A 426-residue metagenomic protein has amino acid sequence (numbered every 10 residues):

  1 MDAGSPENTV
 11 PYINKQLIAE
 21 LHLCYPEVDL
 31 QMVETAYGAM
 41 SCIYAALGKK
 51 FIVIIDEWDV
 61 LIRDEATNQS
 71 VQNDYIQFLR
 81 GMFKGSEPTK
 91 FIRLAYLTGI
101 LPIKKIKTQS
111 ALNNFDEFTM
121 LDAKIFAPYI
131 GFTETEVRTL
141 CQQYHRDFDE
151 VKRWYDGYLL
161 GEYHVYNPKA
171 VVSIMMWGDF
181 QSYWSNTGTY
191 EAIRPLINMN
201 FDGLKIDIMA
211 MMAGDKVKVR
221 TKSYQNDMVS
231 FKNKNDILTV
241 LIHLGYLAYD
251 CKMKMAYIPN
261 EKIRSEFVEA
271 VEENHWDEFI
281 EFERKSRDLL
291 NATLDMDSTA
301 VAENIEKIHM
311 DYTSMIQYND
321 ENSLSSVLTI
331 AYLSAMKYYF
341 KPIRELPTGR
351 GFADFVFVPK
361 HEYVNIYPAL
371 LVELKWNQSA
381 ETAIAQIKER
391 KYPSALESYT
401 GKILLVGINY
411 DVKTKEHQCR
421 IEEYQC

Functional and structural regions predicted by a protein language model:
M1-D320, A335, Y339, I343: Phosphate-binding site recognition
C42-L47, M336-I366: Active-site metal-binding core of divalent-cation-utilizing nuclease and nuclease-like domains
I52, P368-V372, L404: Structural motif
Q72-F78, W376-P393: Mg2+/Mn2+-dependent nuclease catalytic core
G81-T89, T239-L247, T329-S334, Q386-V406: Metal-dependent nuclease catalytic cores in nucleic-acid-processing enzymes, especially RNase H-like/related
N322, S326, I330, A353-F355 (+1 more regions): Feature representing long, continuous alpha-helical segments
L328, A353-P359, Y367-W376, R390: Conserved catalytic cores of phosphodiester-cleaving nucleases, focusing on short active-site segments
A395, G401-C426: Domain-level recognition of nuclease-like catalytic cores that cleave nucleotide substrates
